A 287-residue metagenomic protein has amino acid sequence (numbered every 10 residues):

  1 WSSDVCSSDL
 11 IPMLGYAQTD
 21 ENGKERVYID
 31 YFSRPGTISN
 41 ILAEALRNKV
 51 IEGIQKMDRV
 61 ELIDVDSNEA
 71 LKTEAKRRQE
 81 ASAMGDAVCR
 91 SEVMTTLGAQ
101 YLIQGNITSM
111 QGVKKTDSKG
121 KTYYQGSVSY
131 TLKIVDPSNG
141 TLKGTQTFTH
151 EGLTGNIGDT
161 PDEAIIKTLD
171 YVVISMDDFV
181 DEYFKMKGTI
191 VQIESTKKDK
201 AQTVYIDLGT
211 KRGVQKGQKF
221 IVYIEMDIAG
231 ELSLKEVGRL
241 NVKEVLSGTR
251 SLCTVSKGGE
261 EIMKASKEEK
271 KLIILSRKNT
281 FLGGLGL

Functional and structural regions predicted by a protein language model:
W1-S7: Short, small-residue-biased leader/transition segments that mark boundaries at the very start of proteins
S8-E69, T149, G158, D162 (+4 more regions): A structural "domain/chain start" motif
K24-I29, I38-N106, T141-T145, V214-Q218 (+1 more regions): N-terminal segment of the mature soluble domain
A81-V135, L246, R250: Surface-exposed short loop/turn segments
Y101, D181-M186, E231-G238: Short coil-to-beta-strand transition motifs
S129, V135-Y171, G230-L252, S256-G259: Short secondary-structure boundary motifs at beta->alpha junctions and helix caps
K219-L287: Beta-strand/loop-dominated core regions that host nucleotide or nucleotide-derived cofactor-binding catalytic loops
